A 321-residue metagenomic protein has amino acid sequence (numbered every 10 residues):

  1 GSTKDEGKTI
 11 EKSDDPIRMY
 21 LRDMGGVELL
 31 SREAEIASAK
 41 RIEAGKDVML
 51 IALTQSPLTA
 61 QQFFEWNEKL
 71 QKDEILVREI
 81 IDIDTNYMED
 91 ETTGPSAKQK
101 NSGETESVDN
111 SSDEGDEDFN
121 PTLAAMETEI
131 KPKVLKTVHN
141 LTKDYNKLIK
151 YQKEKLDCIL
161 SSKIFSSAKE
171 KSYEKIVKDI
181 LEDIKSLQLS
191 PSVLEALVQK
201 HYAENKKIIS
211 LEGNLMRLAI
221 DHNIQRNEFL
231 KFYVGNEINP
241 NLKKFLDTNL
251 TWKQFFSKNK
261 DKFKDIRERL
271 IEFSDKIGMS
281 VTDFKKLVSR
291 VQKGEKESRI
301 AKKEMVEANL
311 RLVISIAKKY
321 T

Functional and structural regions predicted by a protein language model:
G1-T321: Transcription initiation cofactors for RNA polymerase, centered on bacterial and plant organellar sigma factors
